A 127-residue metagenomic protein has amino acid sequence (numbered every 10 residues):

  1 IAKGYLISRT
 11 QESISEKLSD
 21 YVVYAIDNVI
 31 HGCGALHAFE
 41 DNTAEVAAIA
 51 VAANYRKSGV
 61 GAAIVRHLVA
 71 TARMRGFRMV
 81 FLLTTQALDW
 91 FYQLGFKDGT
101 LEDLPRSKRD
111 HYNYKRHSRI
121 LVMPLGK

Functional and structural regions predicted by a protein language model:
I1-I30: Active-site rim helix/loop that mediates acceptor-substrate recognition in acyltransferases
V23, V29-A38, N42-A50: Conserved beta-strand in the GNAT
V23-A25, I120-P124: Short, well-ordered beta-strand micro-motif
N42, Q86-A87: A generic "binding-loop/recognition-motif" signal
V51, K57-A70, L82: Conserved acetyl-CoA-binding loop-helix of GNAT-fold acetyltransferases
T71, R75: Short alpha-helical functional segments enriched in proximate histidine and acidic residues
L83, Y92, K97-I120: Conserved catalytic-core motifs of GNAT/GCN5-like acyltransferases
